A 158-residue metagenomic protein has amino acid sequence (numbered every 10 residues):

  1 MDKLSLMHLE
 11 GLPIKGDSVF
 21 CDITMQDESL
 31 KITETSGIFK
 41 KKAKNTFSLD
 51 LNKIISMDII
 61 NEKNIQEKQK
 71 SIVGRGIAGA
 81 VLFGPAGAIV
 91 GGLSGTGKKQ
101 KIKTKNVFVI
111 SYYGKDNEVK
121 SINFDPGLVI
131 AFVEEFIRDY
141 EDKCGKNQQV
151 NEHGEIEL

Functional and structural regions predicted by a protein language model:
M1-F47: Anionic N-terminal interaction surfaces
M1-M7, L12, L51, A78-A86 (+1 more regions): Generic detector of solvent-exposed, compositionally biased contiguous segments
D2, D17, D22, D27 (+5 more regions): Acidic-enriched, low-complexity/disordered segments with a strong bias for Aspartate over Glutamate
L30, T46-I65: Phosphoinositide-dependent membrane-docking surfaces
K40-N52, E118-G127: Short amphipathic beta-strand/extended segments with alternating polar/hydrophobic composition
M57-L158: Acidic, Ser/Thr- and proline-rich intrinsically disordered linker/docking segments of eukaryotic scaffolds
